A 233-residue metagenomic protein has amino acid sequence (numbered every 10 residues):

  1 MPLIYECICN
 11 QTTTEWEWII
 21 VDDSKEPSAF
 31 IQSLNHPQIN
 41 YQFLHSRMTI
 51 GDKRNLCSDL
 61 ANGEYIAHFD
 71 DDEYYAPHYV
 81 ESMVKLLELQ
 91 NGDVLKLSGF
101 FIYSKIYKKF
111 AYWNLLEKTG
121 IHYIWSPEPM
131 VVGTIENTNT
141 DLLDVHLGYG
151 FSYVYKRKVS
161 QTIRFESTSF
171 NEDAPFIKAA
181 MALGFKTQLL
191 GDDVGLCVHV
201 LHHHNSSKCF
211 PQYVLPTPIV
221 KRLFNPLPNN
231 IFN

Functional and structural regions predicted by a protein language model:
L3-E15: Short, acidic, metal-binding catalytic loop of nucleotide-sugar glycosyltransferases
T14, I20-I31: A conserved acidic beta->alpha catalytic loop
L44-A61: Glycine-rich, basic loop-to-helix element that forms the pyrophosphate-binding segment of sugar-nucleotide handling
I66: Short aromatic/hydrophobic "clamp" motif used to bind/position activated sugar donors
D70-Y74: The conserved acidic donor/metal-binding loop of glycosyltransferases
P77-E166: Conserved catalytic core of nucleotide-sugar-dependent glycosyltransferases
F101-I102, L190-R222: Active-site donor/metal-binding and catalytic loop motifs of nucleotide-sugar-dependent glycosylation enzymes
F170-K178: Acidic donor-binding loop at a coil-to-helix junction in glycosyltransferase catalytic cores that engages
